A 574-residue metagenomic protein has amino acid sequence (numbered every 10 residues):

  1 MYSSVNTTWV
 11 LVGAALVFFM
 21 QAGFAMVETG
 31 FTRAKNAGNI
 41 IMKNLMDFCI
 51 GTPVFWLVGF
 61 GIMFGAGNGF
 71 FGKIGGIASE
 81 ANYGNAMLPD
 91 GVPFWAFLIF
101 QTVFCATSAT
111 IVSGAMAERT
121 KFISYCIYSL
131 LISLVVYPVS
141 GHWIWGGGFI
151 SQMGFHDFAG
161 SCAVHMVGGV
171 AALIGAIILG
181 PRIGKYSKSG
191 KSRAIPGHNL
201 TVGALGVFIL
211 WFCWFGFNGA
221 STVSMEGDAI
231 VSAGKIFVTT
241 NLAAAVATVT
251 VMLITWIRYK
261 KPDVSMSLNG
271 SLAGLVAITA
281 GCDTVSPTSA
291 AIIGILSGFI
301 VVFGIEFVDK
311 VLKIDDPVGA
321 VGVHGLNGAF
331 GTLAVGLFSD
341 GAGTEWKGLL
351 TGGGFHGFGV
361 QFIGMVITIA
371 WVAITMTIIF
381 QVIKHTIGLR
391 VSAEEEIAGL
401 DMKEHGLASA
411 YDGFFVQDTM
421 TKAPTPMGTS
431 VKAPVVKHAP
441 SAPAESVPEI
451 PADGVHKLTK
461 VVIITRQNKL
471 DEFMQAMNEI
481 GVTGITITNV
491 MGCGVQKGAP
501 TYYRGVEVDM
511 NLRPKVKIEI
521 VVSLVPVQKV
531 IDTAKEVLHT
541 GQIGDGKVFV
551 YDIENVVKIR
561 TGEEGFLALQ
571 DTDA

Functional and structural regions predicted by a protein language model:
M1-I450: Glycine- and aromatic-enriched membrane alpha-helices
K403-S409, T421-A574: Positively charged, small/polar-rich N-terminal and surface patches that mediate targeting and assembly and bind
